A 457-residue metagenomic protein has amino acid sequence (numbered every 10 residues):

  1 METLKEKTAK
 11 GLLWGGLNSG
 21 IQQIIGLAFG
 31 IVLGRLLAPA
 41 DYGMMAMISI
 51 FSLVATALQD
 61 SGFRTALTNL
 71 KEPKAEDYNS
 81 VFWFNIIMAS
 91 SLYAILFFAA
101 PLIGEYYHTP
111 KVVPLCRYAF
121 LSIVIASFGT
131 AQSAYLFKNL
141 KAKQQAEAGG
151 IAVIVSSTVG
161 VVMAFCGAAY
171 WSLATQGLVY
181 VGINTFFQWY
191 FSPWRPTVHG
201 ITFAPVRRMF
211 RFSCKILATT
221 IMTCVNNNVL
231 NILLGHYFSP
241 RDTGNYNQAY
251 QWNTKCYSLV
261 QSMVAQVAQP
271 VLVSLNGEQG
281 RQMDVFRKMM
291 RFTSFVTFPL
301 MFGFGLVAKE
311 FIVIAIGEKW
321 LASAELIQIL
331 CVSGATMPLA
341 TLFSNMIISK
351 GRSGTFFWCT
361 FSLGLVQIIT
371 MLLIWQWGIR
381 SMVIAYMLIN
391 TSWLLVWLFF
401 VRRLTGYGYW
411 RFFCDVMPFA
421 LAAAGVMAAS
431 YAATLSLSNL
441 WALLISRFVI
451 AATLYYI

Functional and structural regions predicted by a protein language model:
M1-L4, T8, K143, F186-N228 (+2 more regions): Interhelical loop/hinge segments that connect adjacent transmembrane helices in multipass membrane
L4-F63, I86-A100, R117, S122 (+4 more regions): Signature of the first transmembrane helix
K5, A9, A66-A75, I125-A148 (+6 more regions): Membrane-interface junctions at transmembrane-helix termini in multi-pass inner-membrane proteins
L27, W83-H108, Y118, T158-C166 (+4 more regions): Alpha-helical transmembrane segments of multi-pass membrane transport and lipid-handling proteins
V54-A55, A94, F98, T109-Q132 (+11 more regions): Alpha-helical transmembrane segments of multi-pass membrane proteins
A57-P73, F137-K138, A249, N253-T297 (+1 more regions): Helix-loop junctions and terminal segments of transmembrane helices in multi-pass membrane transport/translocation
V113-F120, A148-P193, R208-F212, Q248-Y250 (+5 more regions): Hydrophobic alpha-helical transmembrane segments
L363, Q376-W377, F413-I457: Transmembrane alpha-helical segments of multi-pass transport proteins
